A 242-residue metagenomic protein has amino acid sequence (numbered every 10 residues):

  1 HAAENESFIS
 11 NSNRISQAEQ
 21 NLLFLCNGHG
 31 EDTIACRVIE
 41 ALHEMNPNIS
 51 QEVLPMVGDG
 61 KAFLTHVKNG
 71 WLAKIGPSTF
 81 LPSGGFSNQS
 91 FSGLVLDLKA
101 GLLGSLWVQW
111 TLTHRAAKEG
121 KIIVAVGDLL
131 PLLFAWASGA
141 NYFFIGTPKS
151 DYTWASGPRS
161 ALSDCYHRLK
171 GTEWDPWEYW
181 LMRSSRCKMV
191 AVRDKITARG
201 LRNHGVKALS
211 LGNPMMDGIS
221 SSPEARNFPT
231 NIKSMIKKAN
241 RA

Functional and structural regions predicted by a protein language model:
A2-H66: N-terminal subdomain of nucleotide-sugar transferases
E19-C26, S50-R115: Conserved nucleotide-sugar phosphate-binding/catalytic loop shared by glycosyltransferases and other
D32-T33, K61-T65, I123-G139: An aromatic- and histidine-rich active-site surface loop
M56, V126-G127, V190-D194: Replace "coordinates the UDP/GDP/TDP-sugar" with "coordinates nucleotide-activated sugar donors
P77-T79, T147-Y152, G212-G218: Short, acidic/turn-prone active-site loops that include or flank metal/cofactor- and phosphate-binding residues
G85-L96, G146-K170: Acceptor-binding helix/loop patch of EC 2.4 sugar-transfer enzymes, predominantly nucleotide-sugar-dependent
I122-A125, W136-S156: Active-site proximal beta-strand in glycosyltransferases
K170-A242: A nucleotide-sugar donor-handling region in carbohydrate enzymes
